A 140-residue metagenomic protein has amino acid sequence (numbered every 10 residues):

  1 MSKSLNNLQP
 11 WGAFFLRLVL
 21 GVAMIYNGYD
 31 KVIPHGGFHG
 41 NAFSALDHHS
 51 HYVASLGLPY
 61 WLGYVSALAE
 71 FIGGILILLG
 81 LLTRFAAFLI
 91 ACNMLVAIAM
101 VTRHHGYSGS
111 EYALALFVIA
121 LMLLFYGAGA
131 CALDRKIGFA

Functional and structural regions predicted by a protein language model:
M1-F38, H51-A54, Y60-L68, I72 (+1 more regions): Extended, low-polarity transmembrane helix blocks
N41-S44: Extracytoplasmic catalytic/substrate-binding loops of multi-pass membrane glycan-assembly enzymes
